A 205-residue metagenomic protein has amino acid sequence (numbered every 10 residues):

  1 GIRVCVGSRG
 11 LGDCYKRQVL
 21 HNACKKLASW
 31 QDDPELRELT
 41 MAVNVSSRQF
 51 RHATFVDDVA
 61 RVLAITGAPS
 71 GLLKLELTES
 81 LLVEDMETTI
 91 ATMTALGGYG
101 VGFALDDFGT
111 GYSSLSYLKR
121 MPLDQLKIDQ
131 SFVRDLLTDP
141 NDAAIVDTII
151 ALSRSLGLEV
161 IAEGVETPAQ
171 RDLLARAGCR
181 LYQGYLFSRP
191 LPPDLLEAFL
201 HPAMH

Functional and structural regions predicted by a protein language model:
G1-L11, Y15: Single conserved hydrophobic/aromatic residue that forms the stacking wall/gate of nucleotide- or nucleobase-binding
G7, K16, T89, D142-V146: Short, conserved glycine- and acidic-residue-centered signature motifs in active-site or ligand-binding loops
D13, F108, L136-A144: Cytosolic catalytic cores of cyclic-nucleotide second-messenger enzymes
Q18-V45, R61-L72, Y99: Helix C-cap/alpha-to-beta connector motif
N44-R48, T78-S80: Short loop/turn motifs enriched for small/polar and acidic residues
V56, A60-L136, L152, L156-P190: The catalytic core of metal-dependent phosphodiesterases that act on cyclic dinucleotides
A175, L191-H205: C-terminal helical cap(s) of enzyme catalytic domains, especially alpha/beta-barrels
